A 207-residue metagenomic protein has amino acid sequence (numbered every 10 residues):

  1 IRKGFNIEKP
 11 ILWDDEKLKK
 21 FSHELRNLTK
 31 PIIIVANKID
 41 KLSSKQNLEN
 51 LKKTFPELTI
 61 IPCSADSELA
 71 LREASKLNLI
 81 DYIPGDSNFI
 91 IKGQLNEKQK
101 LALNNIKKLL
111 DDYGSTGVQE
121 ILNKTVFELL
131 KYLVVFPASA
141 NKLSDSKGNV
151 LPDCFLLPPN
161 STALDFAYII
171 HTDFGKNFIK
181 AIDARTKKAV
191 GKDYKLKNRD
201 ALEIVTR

Functional and structural regions predicted by a protein language model:
I1-I33: Phosphate/Mg2+-binding loops and adjacent switch elements in nucleotide/diphosphate-handling enzyme cores
P31-I33, I39-S139: Canonical P-loop GTPase G-domain recognition
K147-T162: Short, contiguous acidic and Ser/Thr-rich linear segments
L156, K195-L196: Residue-level "contact hotspot" at macromolecular interaction interfaces
N160-D173: Short amphipathic, charge-patterned alpha-helical segments
K180-K195: Short acidic beta-strand-loop surface patches of small beta-rich interaction domains
R199-D200: Loop/turn positions that initiate beta-strands
V205-R207: Short, surface-exposed secondary-structure boundary micro-motifs
